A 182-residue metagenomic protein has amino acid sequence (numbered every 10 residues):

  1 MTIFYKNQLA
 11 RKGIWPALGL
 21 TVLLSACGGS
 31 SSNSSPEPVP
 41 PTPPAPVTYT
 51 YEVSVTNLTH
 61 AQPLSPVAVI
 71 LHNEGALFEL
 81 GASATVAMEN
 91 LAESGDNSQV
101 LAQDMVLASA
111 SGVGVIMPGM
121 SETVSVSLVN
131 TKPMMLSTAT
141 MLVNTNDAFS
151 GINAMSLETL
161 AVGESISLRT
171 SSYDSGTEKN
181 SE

Functional and structural regions predicted by a protein language model:
T2-P16: Bacterial N-terminal signal peptides that target proteins for export
I3-F4, N33-T59: Acidic/polar, low-complexity intrinsically disordered N-terminal segments immediately downstream of a Sec signal
L23-A26: C-terminal motif of bacterial Sec signal peptides marking the signal peptidase cleavage site
G28-S32: Bacterial signal peptide processing site
P46-T50, L58-A161: Structured domain cores in non-transmembrane regions
D147-E182: An exposed acidic His-Trp-rich patch
